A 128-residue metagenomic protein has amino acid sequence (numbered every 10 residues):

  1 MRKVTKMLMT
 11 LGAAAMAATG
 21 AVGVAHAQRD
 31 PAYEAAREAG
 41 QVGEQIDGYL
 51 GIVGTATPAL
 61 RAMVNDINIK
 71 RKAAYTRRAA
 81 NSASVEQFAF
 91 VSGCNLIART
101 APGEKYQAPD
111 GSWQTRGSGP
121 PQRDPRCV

Functional and structural regions predicted by a protein language model:
R2-L11: Bacterial N-terminal signal peptides that target proteins for export
M16-V24: C-terminal segment of classical bacterial N-terminal signal peptides
Q28-E44, G51-A62, Q87-V128: Amphipathic, charged alpha-helical segments and their helix-to-coil junctions in extracytoplasmic/peripheral assemblies
V64-A80: Short, well-ordered alpha-helical segments
S82-V85: Short, charged, surface-exposed loops that flank catalytic or proteolytic processing sites
